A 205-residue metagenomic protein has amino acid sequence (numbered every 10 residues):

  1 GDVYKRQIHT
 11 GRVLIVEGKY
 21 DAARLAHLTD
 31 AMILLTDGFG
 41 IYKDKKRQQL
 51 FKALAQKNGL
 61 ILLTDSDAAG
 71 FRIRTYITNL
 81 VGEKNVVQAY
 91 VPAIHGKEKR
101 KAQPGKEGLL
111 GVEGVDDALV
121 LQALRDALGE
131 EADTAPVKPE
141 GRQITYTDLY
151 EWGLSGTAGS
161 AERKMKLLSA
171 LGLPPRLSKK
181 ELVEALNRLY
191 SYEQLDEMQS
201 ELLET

Functional and structural regions predicted by a protein language model:
G1-Y4: Short, small-residue-biased leader/transition segments that mark boundaries at the very start of proteins
R12-V13, K19-A23, H27-K57: Acidic, glycine-rich catalytic loops of TOPRIM or P-loop NTPase phosphate-binding modules used across DNA replication
V16-E17, T64: Short beta-strand scaffold positions
K19-A22, Q48, G70-R74, E113-L121 (+1 more regions): Amphipathic alpha-helical transducer elements in NTP-driven molecular machines
G40-K43, L63-I73: Acidic, metal-coordinating catalytic cores used for nucleic-acid/nucleotide bond scission and strand-transfer chemistry
F51-A69: Short, structured active-site "lid" loops
T78-E130: Long, charge-dense
Q122-R125, G129, T134-T205: C-terminal, charge/polar-rich interaction regions
